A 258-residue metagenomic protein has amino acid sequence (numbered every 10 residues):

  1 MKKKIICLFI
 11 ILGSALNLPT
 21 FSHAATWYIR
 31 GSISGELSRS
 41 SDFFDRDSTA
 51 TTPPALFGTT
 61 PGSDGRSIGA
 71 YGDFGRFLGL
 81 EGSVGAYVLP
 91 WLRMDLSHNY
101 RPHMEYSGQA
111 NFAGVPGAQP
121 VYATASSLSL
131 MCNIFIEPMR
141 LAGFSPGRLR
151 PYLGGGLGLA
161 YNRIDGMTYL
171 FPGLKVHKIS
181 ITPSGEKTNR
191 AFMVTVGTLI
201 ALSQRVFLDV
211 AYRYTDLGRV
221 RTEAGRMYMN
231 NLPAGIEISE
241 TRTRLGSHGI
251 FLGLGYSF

Functional and structural regions predicted by a protein language model:
M1-T26: Cleavable N-terminal export/targeting peptides
F21-T26, W91, M139-R150, L202-R205: Short loop/turn motifs that connect adjacent beta-strands in outer-membrane beta-barrel proteins
H23-R39, P151-L153, S247: Transmembrane beta-strand segments of Gram-negative outer membrane beta-barrel proteins
T26-Y28, R244-F258: Outer-membrane beta-barrel "beta-signal"
G31-L37, L96-Y100, L153-L159, T198 (+1 more regions): Transmembrane beta-barrel strands of outer-membrane/channel proteins
G35, A86, H98, I136-P138 (+2 more regions): Residue-level signature of outer-membrane beta-barrel architecture
S38-G75, N99-L130, L159-N189, L217-N230 (+1 more regions): Extracellular/periplasm-exposed beta-strand and loop segments of Gram-negative cell-envelope proteins, dominated by
L78-G82, L128-C132, P151, R190-V196 (+1 more regions): Hydrophobic, lipid-facing positions within transmembrane beta-strands of outer-membrane proteins
